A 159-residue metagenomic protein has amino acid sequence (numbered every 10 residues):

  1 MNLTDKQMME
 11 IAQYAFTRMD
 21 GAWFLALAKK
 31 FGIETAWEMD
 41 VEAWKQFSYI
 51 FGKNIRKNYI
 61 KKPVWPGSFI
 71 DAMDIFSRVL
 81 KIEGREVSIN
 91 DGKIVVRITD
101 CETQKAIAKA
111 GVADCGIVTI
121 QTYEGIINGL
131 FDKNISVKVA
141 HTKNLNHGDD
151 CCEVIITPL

Functional and structural regions predicted by a protein language model:
M1-V95, E102-V118, S136-C151, T157-L159: N-terminal accessory segment detector
C115-D132: Active-site helix/loop of acyl-thioester processing domains in fatty-acid/polyketide metabolism, spanning hotdog-fold
